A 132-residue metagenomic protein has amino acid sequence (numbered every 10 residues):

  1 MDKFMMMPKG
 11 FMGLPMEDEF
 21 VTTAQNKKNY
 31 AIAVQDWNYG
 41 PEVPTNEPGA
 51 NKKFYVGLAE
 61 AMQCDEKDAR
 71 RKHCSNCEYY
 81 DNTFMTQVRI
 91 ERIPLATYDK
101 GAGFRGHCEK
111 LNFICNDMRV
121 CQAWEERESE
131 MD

Functional and structural regions predicted by a protein language model:
D2-D132: Cysteine-centered metal-binding/redox modules
